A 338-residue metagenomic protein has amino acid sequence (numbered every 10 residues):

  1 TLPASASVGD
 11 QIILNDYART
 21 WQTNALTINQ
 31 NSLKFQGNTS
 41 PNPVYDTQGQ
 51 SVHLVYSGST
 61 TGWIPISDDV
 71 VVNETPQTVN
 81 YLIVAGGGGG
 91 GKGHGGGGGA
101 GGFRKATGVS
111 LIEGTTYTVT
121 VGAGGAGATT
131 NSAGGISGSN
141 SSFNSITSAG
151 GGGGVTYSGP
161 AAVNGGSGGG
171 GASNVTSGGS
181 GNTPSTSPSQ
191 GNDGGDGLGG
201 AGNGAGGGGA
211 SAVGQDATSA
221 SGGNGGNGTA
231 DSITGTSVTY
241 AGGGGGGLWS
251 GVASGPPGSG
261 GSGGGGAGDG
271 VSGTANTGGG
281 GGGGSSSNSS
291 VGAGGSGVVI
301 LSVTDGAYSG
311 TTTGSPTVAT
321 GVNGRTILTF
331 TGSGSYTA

Functional and structural regions predicted by a protein language model:
T1-T75, A307-T326, T331-Y336: Acidic, glycine/polar-enriched metal-coordinating patches/loops that mediate binding to polyanionic ligands
T75-A338: Low-complexity, glycine/proline-biased repetitive segments and flexible coils/loops
